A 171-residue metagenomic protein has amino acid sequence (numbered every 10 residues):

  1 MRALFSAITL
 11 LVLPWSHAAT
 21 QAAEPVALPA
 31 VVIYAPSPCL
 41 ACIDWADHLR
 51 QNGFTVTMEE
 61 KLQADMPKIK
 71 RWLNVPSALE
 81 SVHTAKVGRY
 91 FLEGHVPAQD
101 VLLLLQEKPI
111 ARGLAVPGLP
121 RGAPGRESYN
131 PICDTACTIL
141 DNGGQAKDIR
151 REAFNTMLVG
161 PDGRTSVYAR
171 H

Functional and structural regions predicted by a protein language model:
R2-S16: Bacterial N-terminal signal peptides
S16-P25: Boundary at the C-terminal end of the N-terminal hydrophobic targeting segment
E24-N52: Local sequence-structure signature of Cys/Sec-based thiol-disulfide redox active-site neighborhoods
L28-A30, F54-T55, E80, I110-R112: Loop/turn elements at helix/coil->beta-strand transitions in domains of secreted/extracellular proteins
V32, T55-T57, N155: Ser/Thr- (and often Asn-) enriched beta-sheet segments in non-cytosolic proteins
Y34-P36, E59-K61, H95, P117-L119: Active-site-proximal beta-strand/loop segments in catalytic clefts of secreted hydrolases
A41-R89: N-terminal, post-signal-peptide region of Sec/Tat-exported proteins
K70-H171: Thiol/selenol-based redox catalytic cores and closely related redox-interacting motifs
